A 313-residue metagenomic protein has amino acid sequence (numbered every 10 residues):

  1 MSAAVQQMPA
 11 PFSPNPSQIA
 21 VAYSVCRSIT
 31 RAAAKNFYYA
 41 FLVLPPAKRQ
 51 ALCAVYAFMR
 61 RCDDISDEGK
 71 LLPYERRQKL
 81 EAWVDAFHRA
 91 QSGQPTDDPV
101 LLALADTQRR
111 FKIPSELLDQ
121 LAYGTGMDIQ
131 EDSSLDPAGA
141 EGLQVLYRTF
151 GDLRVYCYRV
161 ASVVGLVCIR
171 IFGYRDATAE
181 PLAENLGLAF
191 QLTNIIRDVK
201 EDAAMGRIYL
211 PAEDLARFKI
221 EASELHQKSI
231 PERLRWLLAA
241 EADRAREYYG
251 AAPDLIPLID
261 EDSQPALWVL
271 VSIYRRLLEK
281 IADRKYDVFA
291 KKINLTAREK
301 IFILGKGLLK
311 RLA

Functional and structural regions predicted by a protein language model:
M1-Q191, I196, K200-A313: Catalytic cores of Mg2+-dependent Asp-rich isoprenoid enzymes
